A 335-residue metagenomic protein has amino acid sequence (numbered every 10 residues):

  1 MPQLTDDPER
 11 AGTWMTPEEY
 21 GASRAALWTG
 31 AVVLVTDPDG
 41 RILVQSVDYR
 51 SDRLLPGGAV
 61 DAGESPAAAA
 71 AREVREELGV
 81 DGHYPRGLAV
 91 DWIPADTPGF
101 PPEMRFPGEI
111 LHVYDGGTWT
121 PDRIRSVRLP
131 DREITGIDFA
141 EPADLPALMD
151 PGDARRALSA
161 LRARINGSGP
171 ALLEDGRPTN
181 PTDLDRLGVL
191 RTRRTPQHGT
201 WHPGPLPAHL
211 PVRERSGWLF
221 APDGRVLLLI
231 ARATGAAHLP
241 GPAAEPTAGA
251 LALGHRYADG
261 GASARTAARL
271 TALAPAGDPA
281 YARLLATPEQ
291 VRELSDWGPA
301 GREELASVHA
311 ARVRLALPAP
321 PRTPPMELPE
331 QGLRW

Functional and structural regions predicted by a protein language model:
M1-V32, A171-S216: Acidic, metal-coordinating catalytic segment for phosphate/diphosphate chemistry, firing primarily on the Nudix
P2-D7, L88-A89, L253: Local beta-strand/beta-hairpin segments that build beta-sheet-rich folds
S23-W28, D37, F106-G108, R132 (+4 more regions): A generic fold-level signal
D37-E76, A221-D259: Conserved Nudix-box catalytic region and its N-terminal flanking loop in Nudix hydrolases and closely related
S51-D52, L129-L187, G277-W335: Nudix hydrolase/Nudix homology domain
V60-H83, D91-D153, A243-V308: Unchanged
Y84, D91-P94, F106-V113, H198-H202 (+5 more regions): Hydrophobic alpha-helical segments that drive targeting, anchoring, or assembly
